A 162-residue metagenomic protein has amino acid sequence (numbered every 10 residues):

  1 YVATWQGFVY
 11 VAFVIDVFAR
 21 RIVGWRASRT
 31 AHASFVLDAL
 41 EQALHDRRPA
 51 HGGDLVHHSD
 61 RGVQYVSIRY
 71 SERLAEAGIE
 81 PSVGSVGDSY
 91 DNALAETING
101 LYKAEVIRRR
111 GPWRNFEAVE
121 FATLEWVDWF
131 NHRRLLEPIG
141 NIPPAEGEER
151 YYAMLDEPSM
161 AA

Functional and structural regions predicted by a protein language model:
Y1-A162: Charged DNA-binding/catalytic regions of mobile-element recombinases
